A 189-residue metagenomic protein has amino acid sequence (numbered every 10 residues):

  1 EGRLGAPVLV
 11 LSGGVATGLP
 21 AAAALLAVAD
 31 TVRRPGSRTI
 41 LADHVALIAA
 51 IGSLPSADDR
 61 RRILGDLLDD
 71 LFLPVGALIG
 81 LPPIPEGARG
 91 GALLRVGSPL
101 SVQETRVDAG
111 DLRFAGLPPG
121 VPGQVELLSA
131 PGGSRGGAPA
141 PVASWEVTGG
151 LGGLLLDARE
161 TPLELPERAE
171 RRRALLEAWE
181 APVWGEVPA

Functional and structural regions predicted by a protein language model:
E1-A189: Helical "lid/coupling" subdomains associated with nucleotide-phosphate turnover
